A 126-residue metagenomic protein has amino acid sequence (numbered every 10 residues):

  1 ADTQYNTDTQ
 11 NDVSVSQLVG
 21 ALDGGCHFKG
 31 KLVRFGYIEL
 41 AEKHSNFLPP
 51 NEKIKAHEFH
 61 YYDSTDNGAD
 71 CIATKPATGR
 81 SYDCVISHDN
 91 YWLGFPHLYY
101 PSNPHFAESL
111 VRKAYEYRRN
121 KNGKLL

Functional and structural regions predicted by a protein language model:
A1-N46: Cysteine-nucleophile active-site neighborhood
F28, V33-L126: C-terminal and late-domain segments of enzyme folds
